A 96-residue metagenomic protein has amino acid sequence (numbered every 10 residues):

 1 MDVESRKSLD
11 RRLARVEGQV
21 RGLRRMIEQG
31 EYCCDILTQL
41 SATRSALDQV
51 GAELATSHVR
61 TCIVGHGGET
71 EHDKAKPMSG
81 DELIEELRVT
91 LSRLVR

Functional and structural regions predicted by a protein language model:
M1-R96: Solvent-exposed interaction patches of small proteins and small membrane subunits
